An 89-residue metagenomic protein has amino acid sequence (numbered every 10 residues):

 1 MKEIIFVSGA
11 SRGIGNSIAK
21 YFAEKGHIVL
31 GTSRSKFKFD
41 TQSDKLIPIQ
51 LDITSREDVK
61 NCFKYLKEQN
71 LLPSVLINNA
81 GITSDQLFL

Functional and structural regions predicted by a protein language model:
S8, P73-A80: Rossmann-fold scaffold of SDR-type NAD(P)-dependent oxidoreductases
S11, A19: N-terminal Rossmann NAD(P)H-binding glycine-rich loop of SDR-like oxidoreductase domains
R12, G81-S84: Flexible cofactor-recognition loop at the NAD(P)H-binding site of Rossmann-like short-chain dehydrogenase/reductase
F22: Aromatic pocket-lining residues of Rossmann-like dinucleotide-binding sites
K25-D40: Conserved glycine-rich Rossmann-like NAD(P)H-binding loop of the short-chain dehydrogenase/reductase
L51-C62: The beta1-alpha1 cofactor-binding region of Rossmann-like NAD(H)/NADP(H)-dependent oxidoreductases
K60, T83-L89: Conserved mid-core segment of classical short-chain dehydrogenase/reductases
